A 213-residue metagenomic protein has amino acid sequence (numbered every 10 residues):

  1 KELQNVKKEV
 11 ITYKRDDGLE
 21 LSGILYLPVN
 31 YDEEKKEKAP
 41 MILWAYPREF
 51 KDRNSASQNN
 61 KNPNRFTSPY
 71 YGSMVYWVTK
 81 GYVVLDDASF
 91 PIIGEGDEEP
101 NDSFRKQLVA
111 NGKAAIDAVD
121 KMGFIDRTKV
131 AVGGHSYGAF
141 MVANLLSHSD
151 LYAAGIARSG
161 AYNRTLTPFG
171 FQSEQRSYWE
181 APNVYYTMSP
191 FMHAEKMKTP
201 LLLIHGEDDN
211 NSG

Functional and structural regions predicted by a protein language model:
K1-E37, G72-V75, T79, A118 (+1 more regions): Non-catalytic accessory segments flanking enzyme active sites
R15-D17, E49, S136: Short, flexible loop/turn elements at secondary-structure junctions
L25, M41-P47, A154, G160: Internal hydrophobic scaffold segments of catalytic domains
Y26, W44-A45, G133, I204: Short hydrophobic segments within beta-strands
N30, R48-E49, P91, A161: Flexible, active-site-proximal loop/turn residues at the rims of small-molecule/cofactor binding pockets and catalytic
Y31-E37, I42-P63, T67-S68: Short, surface-exposed "cap/lid" segments of acyl-processing enzymes
N54, Q58-G213: Active-site-proximal cap/loop segments of hydrolase catalytic domains
